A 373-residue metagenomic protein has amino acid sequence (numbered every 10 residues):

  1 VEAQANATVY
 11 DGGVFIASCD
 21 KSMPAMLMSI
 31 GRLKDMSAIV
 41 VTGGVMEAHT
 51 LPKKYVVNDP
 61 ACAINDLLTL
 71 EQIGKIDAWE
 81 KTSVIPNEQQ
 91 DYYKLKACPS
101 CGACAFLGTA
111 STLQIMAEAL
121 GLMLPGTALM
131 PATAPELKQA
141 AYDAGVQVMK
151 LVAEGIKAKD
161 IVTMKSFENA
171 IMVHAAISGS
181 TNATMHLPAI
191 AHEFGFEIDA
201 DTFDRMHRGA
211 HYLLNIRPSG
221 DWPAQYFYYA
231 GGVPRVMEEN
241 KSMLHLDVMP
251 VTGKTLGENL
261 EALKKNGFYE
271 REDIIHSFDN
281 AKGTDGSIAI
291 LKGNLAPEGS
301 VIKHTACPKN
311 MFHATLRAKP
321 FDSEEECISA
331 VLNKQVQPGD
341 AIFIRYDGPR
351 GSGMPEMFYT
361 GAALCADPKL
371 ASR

Functional and structural regions predicted by a protein language model:
V1: N-terminal cofactor/phosphate-binding cores enriched in small/glycine residues, especially glycine-rich loops such as
Q4-M26, A38-V41: A short, small-residue-rich loop immediately preceding and capping a beta-strand
M23, S29-D35, G43-A371: Catalytic or ion-coupling anion/metal-binding cores of large enzyme and transporter domains
